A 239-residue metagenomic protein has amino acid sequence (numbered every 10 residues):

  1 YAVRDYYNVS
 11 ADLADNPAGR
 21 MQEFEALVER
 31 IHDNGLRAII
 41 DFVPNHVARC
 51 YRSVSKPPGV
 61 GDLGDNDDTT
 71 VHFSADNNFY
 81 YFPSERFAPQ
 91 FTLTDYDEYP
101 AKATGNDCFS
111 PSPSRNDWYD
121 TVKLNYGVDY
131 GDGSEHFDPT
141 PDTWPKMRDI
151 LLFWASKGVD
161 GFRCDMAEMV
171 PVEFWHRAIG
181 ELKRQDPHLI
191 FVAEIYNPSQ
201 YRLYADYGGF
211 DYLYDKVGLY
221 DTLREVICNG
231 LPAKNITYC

Functional and structural regions predicted by a protein language model:
Y1-F153, Y201-R202, T222-C228: Substrate-binding/active-site clefts of carbohydrate-active enzymes
V28, H46, G59, K146-A155 (+1 more regions): Active-site-proximal helices and loops of the catalytic beta/alpha 8
